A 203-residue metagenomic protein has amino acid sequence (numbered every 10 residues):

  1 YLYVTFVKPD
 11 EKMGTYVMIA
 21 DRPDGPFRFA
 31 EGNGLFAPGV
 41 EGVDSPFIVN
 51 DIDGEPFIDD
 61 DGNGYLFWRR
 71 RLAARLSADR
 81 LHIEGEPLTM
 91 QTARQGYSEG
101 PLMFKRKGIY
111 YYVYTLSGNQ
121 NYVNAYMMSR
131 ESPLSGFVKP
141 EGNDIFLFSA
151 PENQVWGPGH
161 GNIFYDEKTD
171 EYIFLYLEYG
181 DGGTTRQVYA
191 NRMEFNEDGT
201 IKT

Functional and structural regions predicted by a protein language model:
Y1-T203: Carbohydrate-active catalytic/glycan-binding domains of CAZyme proteins, especially the secreted or lumenal ectodomains
